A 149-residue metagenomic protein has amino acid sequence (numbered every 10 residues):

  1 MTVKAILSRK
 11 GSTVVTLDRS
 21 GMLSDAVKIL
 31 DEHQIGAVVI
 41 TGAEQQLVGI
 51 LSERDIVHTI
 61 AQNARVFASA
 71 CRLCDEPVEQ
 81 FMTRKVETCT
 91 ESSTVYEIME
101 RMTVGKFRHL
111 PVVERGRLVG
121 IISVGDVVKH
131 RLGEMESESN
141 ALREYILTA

Functional and structural regions predicted by a protein language model:
M1-S12, S52-T88, T94-T103, V124-A149: Tandem CBS (Bateman) regulatory domains
T13-T16, Q46-L47, T88, R117: Short, flexible active-site loop motifs that bind/organize anionic cofactors or intermediates
T16-I35, I40-T41, T88-K106, V113: The conserved cystathionine-beta-synthase
S20, G116-R117, I121, N140-Y145: Short, highly charged low-complexity linear segments
S24, E44, G116, Y145-A149: Residue-level signal for alpha-helical context at structural boundaries
D25-I29, F67-R72, P111-G116: Short hydrophobic/aromatic-rich motifs at helix boundaries and adjacent loops
L30-H33, V38-D55, M102, L110-G125: A glycine-centered beta-loop-beta connector
